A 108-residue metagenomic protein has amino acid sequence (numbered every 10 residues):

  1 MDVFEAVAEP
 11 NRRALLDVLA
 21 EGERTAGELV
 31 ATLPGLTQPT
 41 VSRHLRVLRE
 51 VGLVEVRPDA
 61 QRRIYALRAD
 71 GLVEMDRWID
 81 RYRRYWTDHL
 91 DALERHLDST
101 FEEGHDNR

Functional and structural regions predicted by a protein language model:
M1, V18-A31, Q38, E50-E55 (+1 more regions): C-terminal regulatory/oligomerization modules of transcriptional regulators
M1-V7: Extreme N-terminal segment that seeds HTH/winged-HTH DNA-binding domains in transcriptional regulators
P10-R13: Short alpha-helical elements of helix-turn-helix
L45-R46: Short, hydrophobic-biased segments on the C-terminal half of alpha helices that form "recognition helices"
P58-I64: Short, Lys/Arg-rich nucleic-acid/phosphate-binding segment
